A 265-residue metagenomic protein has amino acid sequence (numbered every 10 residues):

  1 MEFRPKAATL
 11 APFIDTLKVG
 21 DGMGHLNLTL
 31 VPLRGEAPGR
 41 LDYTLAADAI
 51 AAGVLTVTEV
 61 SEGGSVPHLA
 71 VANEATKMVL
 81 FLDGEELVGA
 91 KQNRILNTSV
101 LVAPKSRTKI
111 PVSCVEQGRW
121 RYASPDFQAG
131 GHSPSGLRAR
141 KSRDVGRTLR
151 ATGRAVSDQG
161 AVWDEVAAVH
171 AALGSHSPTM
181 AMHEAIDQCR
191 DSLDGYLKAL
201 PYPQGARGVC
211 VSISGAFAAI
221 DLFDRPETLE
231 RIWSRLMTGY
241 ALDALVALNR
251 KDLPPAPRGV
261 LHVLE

Functional and structural regions predicted by a protein language model:
F3, A7-P12, T16-H25, T29 (+2 more regions): Intrinsically disordered, low-complexity Pro/Gly/Ser/Thr-rich segments with frequent PxxP/GP/PP motifs and embedded
P32-V57: Edge strands and adjacent loops of beta-rich recognition modules
E62-H68: Short, solvent-exposed loop/turn segments enriched in Ser/Thr/Gly
H68-V79: Asparagine-centered strand-capping/turn motif at beta-strand->loop junctions
G84-V88: Short Gly/aromatic-enriched secondary-structure transition segments
K91-V115, W233-L264: An exposed acidic His-Trp-rich patch
L101-L193: Structured domain cores in non-transmembrane regions
V162-V260: A contiguous, surface-oriented mixed alpha/beta subdomain in the mid-to-C-terminal portion of proteins that forms
